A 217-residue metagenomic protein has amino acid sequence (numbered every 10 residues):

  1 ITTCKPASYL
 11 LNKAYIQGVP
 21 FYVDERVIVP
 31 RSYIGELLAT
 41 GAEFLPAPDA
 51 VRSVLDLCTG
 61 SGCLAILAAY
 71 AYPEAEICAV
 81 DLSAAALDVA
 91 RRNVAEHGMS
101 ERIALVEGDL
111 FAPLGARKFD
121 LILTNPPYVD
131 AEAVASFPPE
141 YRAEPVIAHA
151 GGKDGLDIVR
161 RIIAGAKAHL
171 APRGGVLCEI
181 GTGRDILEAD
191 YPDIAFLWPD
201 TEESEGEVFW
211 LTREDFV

Functional and structural regions predicted by a protein language model:
T2-P73, L82-V89, A112: SAM-dependent Rossmann-like transferase core, predominantly class I methyltransferases with a strong bias toward
A39, E74-E76, V80-V217: S-adenosylmethionine
